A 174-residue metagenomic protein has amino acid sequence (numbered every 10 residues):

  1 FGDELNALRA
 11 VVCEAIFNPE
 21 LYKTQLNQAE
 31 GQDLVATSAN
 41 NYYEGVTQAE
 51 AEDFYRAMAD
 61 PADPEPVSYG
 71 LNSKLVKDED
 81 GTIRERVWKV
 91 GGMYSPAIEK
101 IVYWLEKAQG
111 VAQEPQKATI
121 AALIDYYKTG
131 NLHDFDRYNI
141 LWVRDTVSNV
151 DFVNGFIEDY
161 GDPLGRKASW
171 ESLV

Functional and structural regions predicted by a protein language model:
F1-V12, I16, L21: N-terminal accessory alpha/beta regions
P19-V174: Fold-level signature of zinc-dependent metallopeptidase catalytic domains
